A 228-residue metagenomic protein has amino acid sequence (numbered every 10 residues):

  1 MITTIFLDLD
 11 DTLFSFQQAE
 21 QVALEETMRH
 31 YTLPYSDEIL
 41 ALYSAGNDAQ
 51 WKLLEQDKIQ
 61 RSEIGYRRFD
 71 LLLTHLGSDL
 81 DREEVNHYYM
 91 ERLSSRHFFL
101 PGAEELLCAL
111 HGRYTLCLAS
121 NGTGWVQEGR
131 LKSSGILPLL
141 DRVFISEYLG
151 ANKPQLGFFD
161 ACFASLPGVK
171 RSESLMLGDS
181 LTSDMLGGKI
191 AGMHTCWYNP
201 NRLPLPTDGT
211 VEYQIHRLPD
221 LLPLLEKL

Functional and structural regions predicted by a protein language model:
M1-I5, Q17, R29, C108 (+1 more regions): Asp-based, Mg2+/Mn2+-dependent phosphohydrolase catalytic module
I2-P101: N-terminal helical cap/lid subdomain that shapes the substrate entry/recognition surface in HAD-like hydrolases
L33, S78, G112, G168-V169: Short, well-ordered coil loops that connect the C-terminus of an alpha-helix to the N-terminus of a beta-strand
G102-R113: Catalytic-core regions built around general acid/base machinery
R113-Y114, G192: Glycine-centered short loops/turns at secondary-structure junctions
Y114-L116, R171-S172: Short beta-strand/loop segments at the ligand-binding rim of alpha/beta enzyme cores
A119-S120: Short beta-strand segments
